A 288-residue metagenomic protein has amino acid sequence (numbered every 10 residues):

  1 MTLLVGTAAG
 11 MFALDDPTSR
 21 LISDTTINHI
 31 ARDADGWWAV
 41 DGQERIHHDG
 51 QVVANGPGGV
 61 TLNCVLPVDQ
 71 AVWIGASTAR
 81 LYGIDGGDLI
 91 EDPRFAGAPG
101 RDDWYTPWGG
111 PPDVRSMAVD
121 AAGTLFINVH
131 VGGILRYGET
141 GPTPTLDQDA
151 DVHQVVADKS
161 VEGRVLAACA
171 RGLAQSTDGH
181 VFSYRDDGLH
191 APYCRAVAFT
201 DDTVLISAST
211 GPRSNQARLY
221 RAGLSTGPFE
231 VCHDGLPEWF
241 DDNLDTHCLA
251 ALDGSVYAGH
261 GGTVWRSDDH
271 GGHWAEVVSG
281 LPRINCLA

Functional and structural regions predicted by a protein language model:
M1-A288: Extracellular glycan-interacting surfaces
